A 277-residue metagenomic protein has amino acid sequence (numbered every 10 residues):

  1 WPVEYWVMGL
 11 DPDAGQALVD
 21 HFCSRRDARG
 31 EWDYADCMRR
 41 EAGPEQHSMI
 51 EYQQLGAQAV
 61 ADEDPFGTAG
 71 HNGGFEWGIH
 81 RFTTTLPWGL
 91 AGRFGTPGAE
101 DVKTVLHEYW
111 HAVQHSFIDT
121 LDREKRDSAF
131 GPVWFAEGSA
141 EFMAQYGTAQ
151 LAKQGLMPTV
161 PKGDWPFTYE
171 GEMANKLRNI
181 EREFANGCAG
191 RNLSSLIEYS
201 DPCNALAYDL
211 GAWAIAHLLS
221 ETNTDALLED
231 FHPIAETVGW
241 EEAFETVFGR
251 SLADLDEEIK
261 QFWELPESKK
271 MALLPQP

Functional and structural regions predicted by a protein language model:
W1-K125: Juxtacatalytic substrate-recognition/specificity segment
W1-V3, T224-L227: Loop/turn elements at helix/coil->beta-strand transitions in domains of secreted/extracellular proteins
E100-K103, E124-D209, E221, F231-P277: Acidic/His/Gly-enriched intrinsically disordered linker/tail segments that often contain short helix/coil "MoRF-like"
